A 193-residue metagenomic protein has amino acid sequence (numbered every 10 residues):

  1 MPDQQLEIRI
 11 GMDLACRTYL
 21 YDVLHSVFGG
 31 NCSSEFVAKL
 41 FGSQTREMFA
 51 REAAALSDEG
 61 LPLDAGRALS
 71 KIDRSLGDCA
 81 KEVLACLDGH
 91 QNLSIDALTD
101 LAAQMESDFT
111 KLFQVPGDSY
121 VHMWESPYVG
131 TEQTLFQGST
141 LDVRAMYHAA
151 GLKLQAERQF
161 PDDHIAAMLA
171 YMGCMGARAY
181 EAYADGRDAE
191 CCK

Functional and structural regions predicted by a protein language model:
M1-K193: Surface/interface-facing alpha-helical segments and adjacent flexible terminal/loop regions used for partner/assembly
